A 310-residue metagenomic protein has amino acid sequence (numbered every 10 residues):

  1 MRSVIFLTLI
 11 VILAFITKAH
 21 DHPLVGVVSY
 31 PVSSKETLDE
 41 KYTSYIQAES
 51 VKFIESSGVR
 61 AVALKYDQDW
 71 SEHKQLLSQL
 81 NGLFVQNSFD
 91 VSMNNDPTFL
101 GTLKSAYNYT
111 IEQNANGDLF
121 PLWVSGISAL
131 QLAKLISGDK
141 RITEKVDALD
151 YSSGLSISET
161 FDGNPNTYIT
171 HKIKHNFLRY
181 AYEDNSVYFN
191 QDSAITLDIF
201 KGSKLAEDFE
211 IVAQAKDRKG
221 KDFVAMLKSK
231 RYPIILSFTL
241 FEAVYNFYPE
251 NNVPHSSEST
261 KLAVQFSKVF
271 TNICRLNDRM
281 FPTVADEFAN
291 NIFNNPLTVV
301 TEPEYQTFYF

Functional and structural regions predicted by a protein language model:
R2-Y232, T239-F310: N-terminal beta1-alpha1 cap of cysteine-dependent amidohydrolase-like domains
